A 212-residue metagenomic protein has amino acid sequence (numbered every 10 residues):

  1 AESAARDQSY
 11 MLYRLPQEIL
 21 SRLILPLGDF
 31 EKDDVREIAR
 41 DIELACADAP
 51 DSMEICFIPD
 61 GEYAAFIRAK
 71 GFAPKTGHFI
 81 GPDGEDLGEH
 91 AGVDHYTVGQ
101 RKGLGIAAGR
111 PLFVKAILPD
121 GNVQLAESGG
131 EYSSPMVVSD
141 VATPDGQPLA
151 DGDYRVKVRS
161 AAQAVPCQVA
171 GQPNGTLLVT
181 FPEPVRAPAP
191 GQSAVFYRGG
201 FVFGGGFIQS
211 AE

Functional and structural regions predicted by a protein language model:
A1-V202, F207-E212: Nucleotide-activated chemistry modules centered on ATP-dependent adenylation/adenylyltransferase
